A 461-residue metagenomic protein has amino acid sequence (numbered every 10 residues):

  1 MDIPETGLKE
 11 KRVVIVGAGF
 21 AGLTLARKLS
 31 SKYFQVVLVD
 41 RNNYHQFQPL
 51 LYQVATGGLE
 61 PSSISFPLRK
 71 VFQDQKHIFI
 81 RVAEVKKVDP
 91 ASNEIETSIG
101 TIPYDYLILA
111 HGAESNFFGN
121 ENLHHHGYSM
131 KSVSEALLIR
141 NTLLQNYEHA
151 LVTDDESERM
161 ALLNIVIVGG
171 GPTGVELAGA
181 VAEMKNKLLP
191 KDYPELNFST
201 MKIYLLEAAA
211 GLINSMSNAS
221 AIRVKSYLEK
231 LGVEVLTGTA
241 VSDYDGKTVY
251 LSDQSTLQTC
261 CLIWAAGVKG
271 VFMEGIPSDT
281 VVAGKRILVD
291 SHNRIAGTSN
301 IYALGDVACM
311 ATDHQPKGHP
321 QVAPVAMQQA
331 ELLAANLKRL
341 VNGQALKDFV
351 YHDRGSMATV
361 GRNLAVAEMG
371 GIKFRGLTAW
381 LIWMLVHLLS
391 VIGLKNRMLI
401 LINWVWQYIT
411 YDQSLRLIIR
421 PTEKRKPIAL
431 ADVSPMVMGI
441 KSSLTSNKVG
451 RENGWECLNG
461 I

Functional and structural regions predicted by a protein language model:
M1-V14, I78-V168, I263: FAD-binding core/adjacent interface of flavoenzyme oxidoreductases
D2-F79, P172-S215, W455, I461: Beta1-alpha1 glycine-rich phosphate/pyrophosphate-binding loop at the start of Rossmann-like nucleotide-binding domains
E10, A334-S446, G450-I461: C-terminal, flexible cofactor-proximal segment of oxidoreductases
A21, G112-S115, A178, V268-G270: Short glycine-rich anion-binding loops that position phosphate/pyrophosphate groups of nucleotides and phosphorylated
K76-K87, A182-S291, G297, L346: A Rossmann-like FAD-binding core segment of flavoenzymes
H126-E156, K247-T248, T256-Q328, A335: FAD-site-proximal beta/loop scaffold in flavoenzymes
R159-M216, R223, E234-L236, P320-R339 (+2 more regions): Rossmann-like dinucleotide-binding core of oxidoreductases
